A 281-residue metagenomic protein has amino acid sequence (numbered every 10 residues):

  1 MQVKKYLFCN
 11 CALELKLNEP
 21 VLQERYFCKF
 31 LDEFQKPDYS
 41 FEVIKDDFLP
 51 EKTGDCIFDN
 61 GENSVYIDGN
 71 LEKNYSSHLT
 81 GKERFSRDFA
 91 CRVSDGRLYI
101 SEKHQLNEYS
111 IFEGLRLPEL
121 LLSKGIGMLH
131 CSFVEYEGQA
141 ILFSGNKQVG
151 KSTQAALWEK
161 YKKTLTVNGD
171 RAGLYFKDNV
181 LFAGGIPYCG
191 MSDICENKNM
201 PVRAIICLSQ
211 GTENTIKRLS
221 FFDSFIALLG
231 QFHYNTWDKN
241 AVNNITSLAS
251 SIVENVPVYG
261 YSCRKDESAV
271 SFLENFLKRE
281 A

Functional and structural regions predicted by a protein language model:
M1-K147, L157-V167, A172-A281: A noncatalytic interaction/capping subdomain that flanks phosphate/NTP-handling catalytic cores
V149-K151: Conserved glycine(s) of the Walker
Q154: Hydrophobic positions on the alpha1 helix immediately C-terminal to the Walker A/P-loop
